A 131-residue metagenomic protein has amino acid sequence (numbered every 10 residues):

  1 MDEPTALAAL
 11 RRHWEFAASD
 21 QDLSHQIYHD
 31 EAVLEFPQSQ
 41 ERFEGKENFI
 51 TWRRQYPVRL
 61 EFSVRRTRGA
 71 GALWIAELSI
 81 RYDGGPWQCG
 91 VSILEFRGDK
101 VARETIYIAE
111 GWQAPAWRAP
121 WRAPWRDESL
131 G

Functional and structural regions predicted by a protein language model:
M1-D2, I50-G131: A beta-strand edge to alpha-helix "cap/lid" segment located at domain peripheries
M1-I27: Short acidic-aromatic low-complexity motifs
H13, L34-E35, E77, R81: Alpha-helix C-capping/helix-to-loop hinge sites
Q21-G71: A solvent-exposed, acidic/Ser-Thr-rich amphipathic alpha-helical stretch
